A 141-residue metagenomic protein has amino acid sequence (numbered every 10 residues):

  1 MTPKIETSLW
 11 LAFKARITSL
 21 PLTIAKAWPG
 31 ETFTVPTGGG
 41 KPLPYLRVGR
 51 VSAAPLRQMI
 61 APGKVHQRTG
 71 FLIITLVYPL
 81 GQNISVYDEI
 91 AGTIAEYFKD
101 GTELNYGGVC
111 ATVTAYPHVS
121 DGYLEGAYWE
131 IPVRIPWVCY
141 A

Functional and structural regions predicted by a protein language model:
M1, I5, V86, A127: Conserved acidic
M1-K64, G101-N105, V109: Small/polar-rich, solvent-exposed N-terminal microdomains that initiate assembly or binding
L56-R57, Q82, A141: Residue-level signal for secondary-structure boundary sites
K64-G81, W129-C139: Oligomerization/assembly interface segments of phage tail-like spikes and tubes
I73-A95: Mid-chain, well-packed structural core segment of small domains
A95-A141: Acidic-leaning, charged glycine-interspersed low-complexity segments
